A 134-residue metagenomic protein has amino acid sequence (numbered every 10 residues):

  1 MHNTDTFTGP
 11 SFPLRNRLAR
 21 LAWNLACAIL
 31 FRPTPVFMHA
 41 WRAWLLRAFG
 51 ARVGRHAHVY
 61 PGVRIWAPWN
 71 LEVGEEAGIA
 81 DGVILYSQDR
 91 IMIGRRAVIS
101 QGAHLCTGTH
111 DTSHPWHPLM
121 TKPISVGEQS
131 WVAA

Functional and structural regions predicted by a protein language model:
M1-H56, R96, Q129: Terminal amphipathic alpha-helical/low-complexity segments used for targeting or macromolecular assembly
P35-A43, V63-G74, G78-A134: Flexible, glycine/small-residue-enriched loop-and-beta-strand segment within the central core of proteins
